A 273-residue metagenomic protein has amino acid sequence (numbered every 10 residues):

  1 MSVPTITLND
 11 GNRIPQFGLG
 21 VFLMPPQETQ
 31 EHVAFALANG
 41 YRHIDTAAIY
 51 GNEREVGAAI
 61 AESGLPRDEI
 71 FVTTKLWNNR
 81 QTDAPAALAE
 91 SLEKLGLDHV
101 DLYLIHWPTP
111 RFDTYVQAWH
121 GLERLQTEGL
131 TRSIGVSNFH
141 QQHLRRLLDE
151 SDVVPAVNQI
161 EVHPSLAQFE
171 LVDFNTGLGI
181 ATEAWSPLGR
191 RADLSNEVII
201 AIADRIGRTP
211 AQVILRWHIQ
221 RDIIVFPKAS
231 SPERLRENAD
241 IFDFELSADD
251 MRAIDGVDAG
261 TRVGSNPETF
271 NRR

Functional and structural regions predicted by a protein language model:
M1-I6, R54, A58-A61, A87-L92 (+2 more regions): Alpha-helical scaffolding within the catalytic cores of extracellular/periplasmic polymer-degrading hydrolases
M1-I70, G189, R273: N-terminal binding-site loop/beta-alpha segment at the start of enzyme catalytic domains that lines or forms
L8-N9, L37, G57-R67, A89-D98 (+3 more regions): Acidic (Asp/Glu)-rich catalytic clusters
M24-L37, R80-G96, Q117, Q142-R145 (+1 more regions): Short, acidic/polar
M24-Q27, A47-E55, W77-D83, P110-D113 (+2 more regions): Acidic-and-aromatic substrate-binding clefts and catalytic sites of carbohydrate-active enzymes
Y41, L97-V100, T131, P155: A structural motif
K75-E123: Glycine/small-residue-rich loop that forms an oxyanion/phosphate-binding "nest" at active or ligand-binding sites
P108-R273: Beta/alpha (TIM)-barrel catalytic core signal, keyed to glycine-rich beta->alpha loops juxtaposed to Asp/Glu that bind
